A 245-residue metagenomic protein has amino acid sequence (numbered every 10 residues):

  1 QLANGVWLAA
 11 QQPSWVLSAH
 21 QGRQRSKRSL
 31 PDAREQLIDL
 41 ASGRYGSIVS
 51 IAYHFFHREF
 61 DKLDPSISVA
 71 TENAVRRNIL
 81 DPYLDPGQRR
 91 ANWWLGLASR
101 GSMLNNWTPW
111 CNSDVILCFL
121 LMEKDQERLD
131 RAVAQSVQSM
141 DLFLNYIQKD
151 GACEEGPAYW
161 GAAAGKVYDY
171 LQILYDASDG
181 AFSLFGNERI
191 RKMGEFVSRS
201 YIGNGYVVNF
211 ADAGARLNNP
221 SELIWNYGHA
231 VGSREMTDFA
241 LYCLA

Functional and structural regions predicted by a protein language model:
Q1, W7-V16, L30-A33, R44-P65 (+4 more regions): Well-ordered alpha-helical scaffold segments within catalytic/enzyme domains
L2, L129, V133-S136, W160 (+1 more regions): Hydrophobic packing residues in well-ordered alpha-helices of helical domains and bundles
L2-G5, Q21-R23: "Short basic amphipathic alpha-helical interaction patches in structured regions
L8-P13, R76-R77, V137-K149, E188-G205: Short, mixed-charge aromatic SLiMs
Q12-Q24, I38: Short, flexible active-site-proximal loops enriched in glycine and acidic residues
W15, Q88-R89, A152, G180 (+1 more regions): Intrinsically disordered or highly flexible coil/loop and linker segments, enriched in small and charged/polar residues
S29-G156: Active-site lining segments of carbohydrate-active enzymes
L95, A162-A245: Carbohydrate-active enzyme catalytic cores, enriched for enzymes that act on polyanionic acidic polysaccharides
